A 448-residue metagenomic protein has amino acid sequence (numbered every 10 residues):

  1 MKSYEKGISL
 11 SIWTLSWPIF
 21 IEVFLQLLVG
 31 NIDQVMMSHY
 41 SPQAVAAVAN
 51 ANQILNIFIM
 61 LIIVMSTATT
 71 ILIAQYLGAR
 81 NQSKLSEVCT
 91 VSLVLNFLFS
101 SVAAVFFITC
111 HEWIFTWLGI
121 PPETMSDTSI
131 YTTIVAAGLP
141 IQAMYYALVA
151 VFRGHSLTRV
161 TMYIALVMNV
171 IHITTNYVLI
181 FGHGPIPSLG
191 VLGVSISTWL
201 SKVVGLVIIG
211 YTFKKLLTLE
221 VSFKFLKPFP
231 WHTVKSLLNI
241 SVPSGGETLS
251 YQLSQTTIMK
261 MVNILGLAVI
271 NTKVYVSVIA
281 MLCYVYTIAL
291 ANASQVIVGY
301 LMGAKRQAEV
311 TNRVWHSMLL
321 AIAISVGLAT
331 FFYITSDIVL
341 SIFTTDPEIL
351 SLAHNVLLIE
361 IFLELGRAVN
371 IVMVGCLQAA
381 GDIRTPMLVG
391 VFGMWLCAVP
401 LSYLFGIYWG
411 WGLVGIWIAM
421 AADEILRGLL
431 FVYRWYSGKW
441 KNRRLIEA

Functional and structural regions predicted by a protein language model:
M1-I19, I73-P140, I171, I186-V242 (+2 more regions): Short alpha-helical transmembrane segments in multi-pass integral membrane proteins
I8, F20, I32-M36, A44 (+13 more regions): Hydrophobic alpha-helical segments typical of transmembrane helices and their membrane-interface/capping positions
L10, L25-Q26, I62-I63, A103 (+8 more regions): Alpha-helical transmembrane segments of multi-pass membrane transport proteins
T14-D33, I134, M168, S201-G205 (+4 more regions): Transmembrane helical elements of multi-pass membrane transporters/channels
I19, V23, Q34-V35, I71 (+15 more regions): Transmembrane alpha-helix boundary and packing residues in multipass membrane permease domains and related
F24, L28-A46, F115-P122, V178-L189 (+4 more regions): Helix-terminus/linker motif at the lipid-water interface of multi-pass membrane proteins
V45-V105, Q142-T161, M259, K273-S336 (+1 more regions): Small-residue-rich hydrophobic transmembrane alpha-helices
S66, V135-G154, T161-N169, V194-I209 (+6 more regions): Short runs within selected transmembrane alpha-helices of multi-pass transporters and secretion channels
